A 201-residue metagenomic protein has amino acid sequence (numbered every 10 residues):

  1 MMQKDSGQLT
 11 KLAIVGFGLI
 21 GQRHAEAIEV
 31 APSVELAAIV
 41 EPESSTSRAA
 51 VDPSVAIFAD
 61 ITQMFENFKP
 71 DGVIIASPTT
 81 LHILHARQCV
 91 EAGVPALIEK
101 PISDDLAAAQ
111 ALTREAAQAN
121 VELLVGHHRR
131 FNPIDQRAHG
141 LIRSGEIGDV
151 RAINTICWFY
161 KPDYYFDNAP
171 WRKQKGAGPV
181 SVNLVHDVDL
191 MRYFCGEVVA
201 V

Functional and structural regions predicted by a protein language model:
M1-D52: N-terminal Rossmann-like dinucleotide-binding module
G21, H82, D187: Catalytic nucleophile loop
H24, V55-E115: Beta-loop-alpha module in the N-terminal Rossmann-like domain of NAD(P)-dependent dehydrogenases, especially those
A25-E26, T62, Q110, Q136 (+1 more regions): Active-site phosphate/pyrophosphate- and oxyanion-stabilizing loops and adjacent acidic/basic residues in soluble
S33, S54, K69, E146-D149 (+1 more regions): Glycine-centered tight turns that cap/initiate beta-strands
A38, D71-G72, E122, A152: Short, Asp-centered acidic motifs that coordinate Mg2+ and/or phosphate in catalytic or ligand-binding sites
A111-H128, I147-N154: Rossmann-fold dehydrogenase core element
R129-V201: Predominantly a Rossmann-like dinucleotide-binding segment in NAD(P)-dependent oxidoreductases
